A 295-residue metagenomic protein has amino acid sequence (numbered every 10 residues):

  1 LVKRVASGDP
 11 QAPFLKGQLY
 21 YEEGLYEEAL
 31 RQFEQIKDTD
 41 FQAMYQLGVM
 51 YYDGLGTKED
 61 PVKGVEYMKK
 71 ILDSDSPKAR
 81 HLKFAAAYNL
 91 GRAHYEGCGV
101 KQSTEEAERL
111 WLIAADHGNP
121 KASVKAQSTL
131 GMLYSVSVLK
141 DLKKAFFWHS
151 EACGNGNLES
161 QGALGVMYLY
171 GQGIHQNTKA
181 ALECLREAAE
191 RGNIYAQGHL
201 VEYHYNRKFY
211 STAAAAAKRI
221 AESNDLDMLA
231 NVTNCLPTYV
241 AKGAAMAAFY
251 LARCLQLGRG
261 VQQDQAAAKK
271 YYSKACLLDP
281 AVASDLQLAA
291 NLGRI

Functional and structural regions predicted by a protein language model:
V2-R4, Q35-I36, I71, A114 (+5 more regions): Canonical positions in the second alpha-helix
A6-L25: Alpha-helical segment of the N-proximal tetratricopeptide repeat
S7-P10, D38-M44, D53-L55, S74-S76 (+18 more regions): Short helix-capping/linker turns of helical repeat alpha-solenoids
L19-Y20, M44, V49-D53, I71 (+7 more regions): Hydrophobic face of amphipathic alpha-helices that form TPR/SEL1-like repeat modules and related alpha-solenoid
K69-L72, R109, A114-A115, A189-E190 (+2 more regions): TPR/TPR-like (Sel1-like) alpha-helical repeat modules
